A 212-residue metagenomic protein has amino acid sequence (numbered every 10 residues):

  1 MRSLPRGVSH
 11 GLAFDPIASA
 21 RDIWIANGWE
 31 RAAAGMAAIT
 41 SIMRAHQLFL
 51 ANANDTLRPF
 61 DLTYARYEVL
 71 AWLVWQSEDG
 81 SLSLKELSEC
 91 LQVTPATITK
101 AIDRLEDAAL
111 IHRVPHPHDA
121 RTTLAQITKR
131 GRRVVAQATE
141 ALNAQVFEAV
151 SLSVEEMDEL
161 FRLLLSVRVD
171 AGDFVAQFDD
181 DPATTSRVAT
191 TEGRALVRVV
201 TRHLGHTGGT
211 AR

Functional and structural regions predicted by a protein language model:
M1-F60, A189-T190, L196-T207, A211: N-terminal leader segment of winged-helix/HTH proteins
A33, Q47, A51-T94, D179: N-terminal helix-turn-helix DNA-binding core of bacterial DNA-binding proteins
A37, S41, E68-W72, R133 (+1 more regions): Pre-recognition alpha-helix immediately N-terminal to the DNA-recognition helix within helix-turn-helix or winged-helix
F49, L91, V134-S153, V167-F178: Alpha-helical linker/hinge and terminal dimerization helices associated with HTH transcriptional regulators
L84, I102-D103: Short, hydrophobic-biased segments on the C-terminal half of alpha helices that form "recognition helices"
D103-D158, R162: Charged, amphipathic alpha-helical coiled-coil/dimerization segments
E155-R212: Exposed, interaction-prone assembly regions rather than primary DNA-binding/catalytic cores
